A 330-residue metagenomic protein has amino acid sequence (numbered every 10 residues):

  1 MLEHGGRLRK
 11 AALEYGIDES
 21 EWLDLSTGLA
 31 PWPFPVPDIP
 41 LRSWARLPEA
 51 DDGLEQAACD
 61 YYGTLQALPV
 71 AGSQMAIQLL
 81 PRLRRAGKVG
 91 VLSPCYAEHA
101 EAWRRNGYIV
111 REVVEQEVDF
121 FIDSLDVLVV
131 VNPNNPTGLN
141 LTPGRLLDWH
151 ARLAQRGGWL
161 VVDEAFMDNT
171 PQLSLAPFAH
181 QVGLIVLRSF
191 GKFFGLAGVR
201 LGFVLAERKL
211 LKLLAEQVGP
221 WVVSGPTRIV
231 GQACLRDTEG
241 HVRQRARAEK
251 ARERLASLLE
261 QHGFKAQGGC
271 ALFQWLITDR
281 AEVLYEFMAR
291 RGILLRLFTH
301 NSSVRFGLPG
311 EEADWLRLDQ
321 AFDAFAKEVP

Functional and structural regions predicted by a protein language model:
M1-A57: N-terminal "arm"/small-domain region of PLP-dependent enzymes with the aminotransferase-like
V36, F121, R280-F287, A313-R317: Short, conserved charged micro-motifs
T64-V89, G202: Conserved beta-loop-alpha segment that forms the PLP phosphate-binding cup at the N-terminus of a helix
R82-R104, I109-E112, Q116-E117: Conserved PLP-anchoring active-site segment centered on the Schiff-base-forming lysine
R111-T170: Active-site phosphate-binding strand-loop segment of PLP-dependent enzymes
G144, R290, H300-P330: PLP-dependent enzyme catalytic core of the Aspartate aminotransferase-like
G183-E260, F264-Q267: PLP-dependent aminotransferase class I/II
E249, L259-R291, L308: Conserved PLP-binding catalytic core of the aspartate aminotransferase-like
